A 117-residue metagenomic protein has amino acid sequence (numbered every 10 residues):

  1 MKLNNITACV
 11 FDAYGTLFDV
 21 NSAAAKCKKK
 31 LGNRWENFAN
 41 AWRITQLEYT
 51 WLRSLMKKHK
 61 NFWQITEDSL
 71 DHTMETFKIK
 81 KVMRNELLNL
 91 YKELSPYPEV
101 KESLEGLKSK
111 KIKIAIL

Functional and structural regions predicted by a protein language model:
M1-L47: Active-site neighborhood of HAD-like aspartate-dependent phosphohydrolases
C9, L17, S69, T76-F77 (+2 more regions): A generic "structured core" feature
K26, A41, D68-H72, E86 (+1 more regions): Alpha-helical elements of Rossmann-like donor-binding domains used by nucleotide-donor carbohydrate transfer enzymes
L31, F77-I79, L107: Hydrophobic alpha-helical bundle segments that form small-molecule/ligand-binding pockets
E36, T50-E86: A metal-dependent, Asp-based hydrolase signature
L47, W51, I112-K113: Generic structural signal for secondary-structure transition and capping sites
V82-S95, V100-L117: Substrate-recognition element of Asp-dependent hydrolases with the DxDx(T/V) motif
